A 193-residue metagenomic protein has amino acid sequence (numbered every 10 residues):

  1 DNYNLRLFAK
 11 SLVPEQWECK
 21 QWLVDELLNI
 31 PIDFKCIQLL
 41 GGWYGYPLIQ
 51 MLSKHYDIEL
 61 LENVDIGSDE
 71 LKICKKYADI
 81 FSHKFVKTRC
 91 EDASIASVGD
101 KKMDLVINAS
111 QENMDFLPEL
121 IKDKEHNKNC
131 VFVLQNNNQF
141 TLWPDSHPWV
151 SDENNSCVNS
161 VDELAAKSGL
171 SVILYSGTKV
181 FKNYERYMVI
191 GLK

Functional and structural regions predicted by a protein language model:
D1-I32: S-adenosyl-L-methionine
I32-G45: Conserved class I S-adenosyl-L-methionine
K35, K102-D104, C130: Conserved acidic residues
Y44-D57: Conserved SAM-binding loop of SAM-dependent methyltransferases across substrates and taxa, primarily the Class I
Y44-P47, G67-D69, S94-A96, N108-D115 (+1 more regions): Short acidic, S/G/P-rich loop/turn micro-motifs used as interaction or catalytic elements
E59-D65: Conserved SAM-binding motif I beta-strand of class I
D69-L105: S-adenosyl-L-methionine
D115-Y187: C-terminal substrate-binding/active-site "lid" region of AdoMet-derived donor-dependent transferases
